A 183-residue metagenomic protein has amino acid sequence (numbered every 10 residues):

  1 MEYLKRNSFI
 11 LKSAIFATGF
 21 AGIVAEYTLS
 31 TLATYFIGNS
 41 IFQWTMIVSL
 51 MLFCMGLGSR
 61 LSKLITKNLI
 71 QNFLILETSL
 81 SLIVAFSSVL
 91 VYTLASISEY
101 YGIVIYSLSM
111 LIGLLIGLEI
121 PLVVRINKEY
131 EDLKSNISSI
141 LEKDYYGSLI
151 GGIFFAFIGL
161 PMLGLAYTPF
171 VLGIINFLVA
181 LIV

Functional and structural regions predicted by a protein language model:
M1-V183: Alpha-helical transmembrane segments of multi-pass membrane proteins
